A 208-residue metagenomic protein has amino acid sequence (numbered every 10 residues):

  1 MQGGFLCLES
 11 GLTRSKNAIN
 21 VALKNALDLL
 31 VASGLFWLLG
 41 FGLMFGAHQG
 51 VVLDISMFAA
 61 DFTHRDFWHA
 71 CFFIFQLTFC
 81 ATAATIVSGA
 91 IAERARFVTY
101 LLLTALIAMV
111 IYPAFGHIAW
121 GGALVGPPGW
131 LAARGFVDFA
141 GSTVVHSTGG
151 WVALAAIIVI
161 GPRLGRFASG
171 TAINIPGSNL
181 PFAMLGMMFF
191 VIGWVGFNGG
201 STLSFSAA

Functional and structural regions predicted by a protein language model:
M1-A208: Hydrophobic alpha-helical transmembrane bundles of multi-pass membrane proteins
